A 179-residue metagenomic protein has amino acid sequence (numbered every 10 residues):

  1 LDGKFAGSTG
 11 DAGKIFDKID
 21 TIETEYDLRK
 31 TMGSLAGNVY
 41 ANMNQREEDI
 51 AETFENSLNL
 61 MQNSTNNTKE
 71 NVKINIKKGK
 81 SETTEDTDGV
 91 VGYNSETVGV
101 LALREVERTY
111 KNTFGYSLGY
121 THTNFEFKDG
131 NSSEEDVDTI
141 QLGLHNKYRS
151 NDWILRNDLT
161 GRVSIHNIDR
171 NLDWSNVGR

Functional and structural regions predicted by a protein language model:
L1-G10: Charged, amphipathic alpha-helical linkers/stalks
A12-R179: Outer membrane beta-barrel translocator domains of Type V secretion systems
